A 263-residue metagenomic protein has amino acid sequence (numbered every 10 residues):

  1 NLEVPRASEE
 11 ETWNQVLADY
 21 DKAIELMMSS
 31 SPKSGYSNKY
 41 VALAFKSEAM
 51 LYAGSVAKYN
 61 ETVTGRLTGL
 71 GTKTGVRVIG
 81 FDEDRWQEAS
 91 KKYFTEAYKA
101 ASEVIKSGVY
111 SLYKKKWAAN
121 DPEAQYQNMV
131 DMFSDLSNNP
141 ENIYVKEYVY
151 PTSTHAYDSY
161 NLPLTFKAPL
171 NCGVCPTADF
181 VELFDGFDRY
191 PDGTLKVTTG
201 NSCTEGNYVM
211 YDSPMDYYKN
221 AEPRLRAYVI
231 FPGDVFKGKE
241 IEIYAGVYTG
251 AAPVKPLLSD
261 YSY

Functional and structural regions predicted by a protein language model:
N1, G35, A42-A44, A49: The tetratricopeptide repeat
N1, Q15, D19: Mobile, glycine-rich extracellular loop/lid and propeptide segments that shape or gate substrate/ligand access
N1-P5, E25: N-terminal cofactor/phosphate-binding cores enriched in small/glycine residues, especially glycine-rich loops such as
P5, S31, W86: Generic anion/oxyanion-binding catalytic loop in active/binding sites
W13, D21, Y40, E48-V254: An aromatic- and glycine-enriched ligand-binding surface/loop that stacks and positions planar moieties
E25-G35: Flexible helix-coil transition and linker loops at the boundaries of alpha-helical arrays
V254-Y263: Active-site-adjacent "gating/activation" loops or surface patches in catalytic cores
